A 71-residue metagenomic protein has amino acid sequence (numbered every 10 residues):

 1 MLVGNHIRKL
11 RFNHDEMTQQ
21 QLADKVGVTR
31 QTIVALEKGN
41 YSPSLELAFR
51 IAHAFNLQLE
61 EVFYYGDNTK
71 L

Functional and structural regions predicted by a protein language model:
H6-K25: Short basic helix-loop element that most often maps to the first helix and adjoining turn of HTH DNA-binding modules
Q20, Q31, E60: Residues within helix-turn-helix
A23-K25, V34-A35, V62: Alpha-helical and His/Cys-centered functional microenvironments
V28-S42: Recognition helix of helix-turn-helix/homeodomain-like DNA-binding domains that insert into the DNA major groove
E46-E61: DNA major-groove recognition helix of helix-turn-helix/homeodomain DNA-binding modules
F63-L71: Short, charged recognition helix plus adjacent turn of helix-turn-helix-like nucleic-acid-binding domains
